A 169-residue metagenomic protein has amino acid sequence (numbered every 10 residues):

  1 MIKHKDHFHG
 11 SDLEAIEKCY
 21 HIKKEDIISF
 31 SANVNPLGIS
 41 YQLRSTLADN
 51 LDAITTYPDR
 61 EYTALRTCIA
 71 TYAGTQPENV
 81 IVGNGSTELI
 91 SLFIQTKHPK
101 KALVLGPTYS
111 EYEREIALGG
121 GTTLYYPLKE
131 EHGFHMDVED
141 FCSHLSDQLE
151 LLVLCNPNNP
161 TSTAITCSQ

Functional and structural regions predicted by a protein language model:
M1-T56, L154: N-terminal "arm"/small-domain region of PLP-dependent enzymes with the aminotransferase-like
N33-N35, S86-T87, Y109, N156-P160: Short glycine-rich anion-binding loops that position phosphate/pyrophosphate groups of nucleotides and phosphorylated
Y62-K101: Phosphate-binding glycine-rich loop
Q76, G119-G120: Short, structured coil segments at secondary-structure junctions
T96-I116: Conserved PLP-anchoring active-site segment centered on the Schiff-base-forming lysine
G106, Y125-E130: Short beta->alpha connector loops at strand-helix junctions that form conserved, small/polar/Pro-enriched
E130-Q169: Active-site phosphate-binding strand-loop segment of PLP-dependent enzymes
